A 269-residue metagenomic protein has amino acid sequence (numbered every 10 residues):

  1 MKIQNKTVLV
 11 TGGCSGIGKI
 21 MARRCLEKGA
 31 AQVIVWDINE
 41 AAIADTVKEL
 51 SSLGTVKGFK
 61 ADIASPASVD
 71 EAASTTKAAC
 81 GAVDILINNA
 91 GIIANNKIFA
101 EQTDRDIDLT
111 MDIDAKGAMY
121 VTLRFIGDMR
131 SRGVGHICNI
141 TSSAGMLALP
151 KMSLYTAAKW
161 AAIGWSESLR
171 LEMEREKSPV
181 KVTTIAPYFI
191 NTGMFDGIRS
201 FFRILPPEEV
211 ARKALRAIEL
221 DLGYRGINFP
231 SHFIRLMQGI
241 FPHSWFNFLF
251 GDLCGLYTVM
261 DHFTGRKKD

Functional and structural regions predicted by a protein language model:
K2-I34: Canonical Rossmann dinucleotide-binding motif of NAD(H)/NADP(H)-dependent dehydrogenases/reductases, specifically
A30-D45: Conserved glycine-rich Rossmann-like NAD(P)H-binding loop of the short-chain dehydrogenase/reductase
E40-A41, K60-E71, D104: The beta1-alpha1 cofactor-binding region of Rossmann-like NAD(H)/NADP(H)-dependent oxidoreductases
K97-F99, T103-L109: Substrate-binding pocket helix/loop in short-chain dehydrogenase/reductase
T122, A158: Active-site helix of classical SDR
S142: Residue(s) in the substrate-gating loop at a strand-loop-helix junction that position the organic substrate next
L171-S231: SDR active-site lid
